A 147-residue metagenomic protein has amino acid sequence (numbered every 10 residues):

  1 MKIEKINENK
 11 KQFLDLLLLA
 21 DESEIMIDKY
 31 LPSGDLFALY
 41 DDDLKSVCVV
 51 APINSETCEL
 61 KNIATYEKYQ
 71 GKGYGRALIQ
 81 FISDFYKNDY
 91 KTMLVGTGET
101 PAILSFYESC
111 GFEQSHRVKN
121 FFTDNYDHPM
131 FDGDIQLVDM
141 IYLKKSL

Functional and structural regions predicted by a protein language model:
M1-N9, I141, L147: Conserved N-terminal entry element of GNAT/NAT acetyltransferase domains
E4-E67, I79: Acetyl-CoA-dependent GNAT
G34-L36, L137-Y142: Short hydrophobic/aromatic beta-strand or adjacent loop that forms the aromatic wall/cage of a ligand/substrate-binding
E56, K91, E113: Short acidic/polar active-site loop segments enriched in Thr and Asp
Y69, G73-F81: Conserved acetyl-CoA pyrophosphate-binding loop and the N-cap/start of the following alpha-helix in GNAT-like
Y86-G98: Conserved GNAT acetyl-CoA-binding A-motif
L94-G96, E108, E113-D134: Conserved catalytic-core motifs of GNAT/GCN5-like acyltransferases
